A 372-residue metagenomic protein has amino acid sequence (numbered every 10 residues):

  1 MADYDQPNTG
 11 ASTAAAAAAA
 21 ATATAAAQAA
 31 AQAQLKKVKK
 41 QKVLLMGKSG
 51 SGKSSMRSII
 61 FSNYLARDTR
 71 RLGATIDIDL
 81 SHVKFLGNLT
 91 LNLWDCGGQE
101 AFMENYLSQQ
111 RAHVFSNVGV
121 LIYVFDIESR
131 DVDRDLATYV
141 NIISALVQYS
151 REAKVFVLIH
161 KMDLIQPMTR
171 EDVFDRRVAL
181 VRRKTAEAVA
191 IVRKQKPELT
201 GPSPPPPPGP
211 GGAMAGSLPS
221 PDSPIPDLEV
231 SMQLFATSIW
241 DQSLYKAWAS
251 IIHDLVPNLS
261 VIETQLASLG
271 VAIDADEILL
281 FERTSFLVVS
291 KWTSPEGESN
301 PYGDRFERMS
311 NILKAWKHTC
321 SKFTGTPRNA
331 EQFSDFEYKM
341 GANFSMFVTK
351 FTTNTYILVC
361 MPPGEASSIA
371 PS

Functional and structural regions predicted by a protein language model:
M1-K48, D79, V189, P202-S223 (+2 more regions): Short, flexible boundary segments at extreme N-termini or domain junctions of P-loop NTPases and their
K42-Y64: Glycine-rich phosphate-binding P-loop
F61-T90: Switch I (effector-binding) loop of TRAFAC-class P-loop GTPase G-domains
D77-S81, N88-A145: Switch II of P-loop NTPase G domains
L164-A267, D276-E277: Canonical P-loop GTPase G-domain recognition
I262-E263, T293-V348: A charged amphipathic helix-loop-strand protein-protein interaction module that recurs in cytosolic assemblies
I278-T284: Short hydrophobic alpha-helical segments used for membrane anchoring or interfacial signaling
F351-L358: Short hydrophobic/glycine-rich mini-motifs in sensory/regulatory modules that couple input to downstream signaling
